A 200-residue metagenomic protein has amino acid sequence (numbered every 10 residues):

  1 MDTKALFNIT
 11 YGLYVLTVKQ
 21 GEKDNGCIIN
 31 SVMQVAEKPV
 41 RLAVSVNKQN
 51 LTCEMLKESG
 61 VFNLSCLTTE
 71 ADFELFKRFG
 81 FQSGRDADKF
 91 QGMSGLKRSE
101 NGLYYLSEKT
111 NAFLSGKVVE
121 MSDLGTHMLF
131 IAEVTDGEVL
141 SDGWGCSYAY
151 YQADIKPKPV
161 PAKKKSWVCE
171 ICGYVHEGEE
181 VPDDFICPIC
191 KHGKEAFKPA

Functional and structural regions predicted by a protein language model:
M1-S166, H176: Basic, polyanion-binding surface patches
G21, I171-C172, E180: Residue-level recognition of short loop/turn positions
S31, K191-K194: Extracellular/secretory pathway and lumenal proteins
C169-C172, C187-C190: Short cysteine-rich clusters marking metal-coordination/redox-active sites
V175-E179, K194-P199: Short, non-ligating residues that shape and space the ligands of small metal-coordination modules and catalytic
G178-I186: Short linker/helix segments within small regulatory modules
